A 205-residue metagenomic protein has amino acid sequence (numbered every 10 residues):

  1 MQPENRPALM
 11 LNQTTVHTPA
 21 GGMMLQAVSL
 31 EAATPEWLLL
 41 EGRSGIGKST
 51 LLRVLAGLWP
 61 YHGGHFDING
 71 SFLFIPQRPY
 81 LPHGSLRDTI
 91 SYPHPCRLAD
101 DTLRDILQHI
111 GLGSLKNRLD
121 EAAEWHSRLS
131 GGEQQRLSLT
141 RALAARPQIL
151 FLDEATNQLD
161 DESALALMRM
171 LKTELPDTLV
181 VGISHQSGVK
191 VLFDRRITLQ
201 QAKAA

Functional and structural regions predicted by a protein language model:
E41-R43: The feature captures the beta-strand-to-loop junction immediately N-terminal to the Walker
A56: Helix-to-loop junction immediately C-terminal to a conserved catalytic motif
P79, H83-A123: Conserved "ABC signature" C-loop
A123-L129, E133: Conserved ABC ATPase signature
L139: Hydrophobic anchor residue at the start of the ABC signature
R146: Conserved catalytic motifs of ABC-family nucleotide-binding domains
D153, L159-D160: ABC-family nucleotide-binding domains
